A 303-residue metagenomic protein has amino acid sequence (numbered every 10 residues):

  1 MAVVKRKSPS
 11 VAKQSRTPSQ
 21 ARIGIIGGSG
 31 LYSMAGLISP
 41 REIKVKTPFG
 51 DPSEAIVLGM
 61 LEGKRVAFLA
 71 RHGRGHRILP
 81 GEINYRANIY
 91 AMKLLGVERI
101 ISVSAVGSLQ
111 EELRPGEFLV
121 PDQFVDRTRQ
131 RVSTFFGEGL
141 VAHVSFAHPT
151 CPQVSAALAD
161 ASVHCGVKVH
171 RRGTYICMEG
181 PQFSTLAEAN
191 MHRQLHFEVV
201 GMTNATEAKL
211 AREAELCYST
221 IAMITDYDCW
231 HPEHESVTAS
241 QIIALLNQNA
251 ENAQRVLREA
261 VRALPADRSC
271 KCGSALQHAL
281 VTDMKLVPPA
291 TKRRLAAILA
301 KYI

Functional and structural regions predicted by a protein language model:
A2-H148, Y302-I303: Metabolite-binding pocket within alpha/beta catalytic cores that recognizes anionic/polar moieties
K93-G96, R193, R212: Non-catalytic positions within long, well-ordered alpha-helices that form the structural scaffold/packing of enzyme
E98-R99, E198, C217: Short acidic/polar active-site loop segments enriched in Thr and Asp
Q153, A157-K168, R255-A263: Generic non-transmembrane alpha-helical segments
C165-E198: Active-site/ligand-binding-proximal alpha/beta "capping" segment
M202-S240: Zn-dependent metallopeptidase/amidohydrolase metal-coordination segment
C229-L276: His/Asp/Glu-rich mid-to-C-terminal helical/loop segments that flank catalytic regions of hydrolases
S269-I303: A short, charged, Gly/Pro-tolerant segment at domain boundaries
